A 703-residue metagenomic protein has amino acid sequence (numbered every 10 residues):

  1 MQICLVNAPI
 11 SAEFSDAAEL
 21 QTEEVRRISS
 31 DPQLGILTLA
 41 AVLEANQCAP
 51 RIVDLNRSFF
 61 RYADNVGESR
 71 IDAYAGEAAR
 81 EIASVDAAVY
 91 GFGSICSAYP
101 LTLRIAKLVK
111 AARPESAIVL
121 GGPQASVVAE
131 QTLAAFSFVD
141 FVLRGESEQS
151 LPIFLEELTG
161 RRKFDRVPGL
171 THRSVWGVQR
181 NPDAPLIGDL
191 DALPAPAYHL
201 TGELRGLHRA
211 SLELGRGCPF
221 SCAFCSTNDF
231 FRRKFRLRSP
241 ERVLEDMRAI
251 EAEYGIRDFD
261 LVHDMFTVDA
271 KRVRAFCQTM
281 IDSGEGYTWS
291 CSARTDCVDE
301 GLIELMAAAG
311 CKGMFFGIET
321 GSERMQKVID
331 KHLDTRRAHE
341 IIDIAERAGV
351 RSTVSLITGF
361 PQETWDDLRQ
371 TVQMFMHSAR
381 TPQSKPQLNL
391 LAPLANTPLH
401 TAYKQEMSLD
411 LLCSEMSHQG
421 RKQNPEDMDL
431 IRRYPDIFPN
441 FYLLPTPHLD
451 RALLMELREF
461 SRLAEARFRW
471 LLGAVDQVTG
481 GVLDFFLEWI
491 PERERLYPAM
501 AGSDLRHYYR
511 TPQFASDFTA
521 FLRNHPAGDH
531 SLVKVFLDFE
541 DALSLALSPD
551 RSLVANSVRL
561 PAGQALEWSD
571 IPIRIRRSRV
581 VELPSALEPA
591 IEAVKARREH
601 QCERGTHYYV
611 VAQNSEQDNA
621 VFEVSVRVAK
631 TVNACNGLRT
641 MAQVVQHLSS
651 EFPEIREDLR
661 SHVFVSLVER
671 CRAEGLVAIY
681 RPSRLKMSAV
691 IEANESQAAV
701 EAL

Functional and structural regions predicted by a protein language model:
Q2, A88-V89, F141, D258-D260: Structural motif
Q2-I3, P9-V25, F164-V167, H172-L214 (+3 more regions): N-terminal [4Fe-4S]-dependent radical SAM core
Q2-R26, N56, T171-S174, D366-A520: C-terminal accessory regions of radical SAM enzymes
D31, D191-P361, D366, Q373-M376: Radical SAM [4Fe-4S] cluster-binding motif and immediate context
G35, V42, R51-I187, N396: Glycine-rich beta-alpha loop elements in corrinoid/cobalamin-binding modules across cobalamin-dependent enzymes
T132-Q149, A308-M314, Q370-L388: Structural recognition of alpha->loop->beta junctions
R493, Y497-Q564, Q617-L703: Long, charge-rich, low-complexity alpha-helical segments
A562-E616: Long, low-complexity, charged/polar intrinsically disordered regions in eukaryotic proteins
